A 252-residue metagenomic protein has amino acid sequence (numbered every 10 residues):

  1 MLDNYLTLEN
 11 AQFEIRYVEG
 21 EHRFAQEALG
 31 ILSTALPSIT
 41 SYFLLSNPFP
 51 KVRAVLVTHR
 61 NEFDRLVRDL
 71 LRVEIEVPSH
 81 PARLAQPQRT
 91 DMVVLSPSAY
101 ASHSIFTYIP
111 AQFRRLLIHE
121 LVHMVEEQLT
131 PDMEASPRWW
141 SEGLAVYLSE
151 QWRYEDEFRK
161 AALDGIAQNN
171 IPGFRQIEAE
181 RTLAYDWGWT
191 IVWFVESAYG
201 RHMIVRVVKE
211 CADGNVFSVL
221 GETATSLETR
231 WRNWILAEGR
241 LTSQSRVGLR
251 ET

Functional and structural regions predicted by a protein language model:
L2-M133, P137, N215-V219: Juxtacatalytic substrate-recognition/specificity segment
R83-T90, Q112-L116, M124, Q128-T252: Acidic/His/Gly-enriched intrinsically disordered linker/tail segments that often contain short helix/coil "MoRF-like"
